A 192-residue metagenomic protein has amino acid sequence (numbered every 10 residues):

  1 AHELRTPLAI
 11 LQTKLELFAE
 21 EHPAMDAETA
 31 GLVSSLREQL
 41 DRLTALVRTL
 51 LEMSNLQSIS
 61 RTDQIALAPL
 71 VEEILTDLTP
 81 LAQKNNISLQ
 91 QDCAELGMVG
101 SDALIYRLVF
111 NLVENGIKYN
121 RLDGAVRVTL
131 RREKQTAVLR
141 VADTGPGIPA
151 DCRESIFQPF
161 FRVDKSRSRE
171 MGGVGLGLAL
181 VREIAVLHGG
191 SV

Functional and structural regions predicted by a protein language model:
S35-L43: Short alpha-helical segment of the dimerization/phosphotransfer core of two-component systems
L81-Q90, L96: Short conserved segments within the C-terminal catalytic ATPase subdomain
G116-I117: Short helix-loop "hinge" at the ATP-lid/N-box region of the Bergerat-fold HATPase_c
D123-Q135: Short beta-strand/loop element within the Bergerat-fold HATPase_c
D143: Acidic ATP/Mg2+-coordinating residue in the GHKL
I148-R162: Short conserved segment of the HATPase_c
G189-G190: Conserved glycine-rich
